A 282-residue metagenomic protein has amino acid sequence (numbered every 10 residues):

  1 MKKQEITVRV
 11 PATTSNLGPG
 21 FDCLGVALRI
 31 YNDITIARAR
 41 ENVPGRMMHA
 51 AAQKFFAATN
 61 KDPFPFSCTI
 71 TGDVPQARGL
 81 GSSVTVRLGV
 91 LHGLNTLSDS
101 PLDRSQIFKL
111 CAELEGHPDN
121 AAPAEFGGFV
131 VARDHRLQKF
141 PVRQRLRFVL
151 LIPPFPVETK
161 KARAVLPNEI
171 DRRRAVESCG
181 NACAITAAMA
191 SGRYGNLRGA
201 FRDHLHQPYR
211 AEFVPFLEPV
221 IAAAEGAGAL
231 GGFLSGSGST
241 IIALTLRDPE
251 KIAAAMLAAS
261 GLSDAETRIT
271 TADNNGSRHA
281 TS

Functional and structural regions predicted by a protein language model:
M1-K2, N16, G25-L28, N60-K61 (+7 more regions): Solvent-exposed alpha-helices and their adjacent loops that cap or buttress functional pockets in soluble metabolic
M1-R78, T96, S100-L102, A272-N275 (+1 more regions): ATP-binding N-lobe of GHMP and related small-molecule kinases
T14, A39-N42, G72-G81, C111-P118 (+1 more regions): A short glycine/serine-rich beta->alpha loop
R38, P153, A243-R247: Short beta-strand-to-loop capping motifs
L80-R104, E125-V130: DPxDG-like acidic metal-binding loop motif
L102-L146, E212, G232, G238 (+1 more regions): Alpha/beta catalytic cores of group-transfer enzymes, especially the acyltransferase/condensing modules of polyketide
I152-E212: Active-site rim beta-loop-alpha module in soluble metabolic enzymes
M189-S282: Glycine-rich, charge-dense phosphate/pyrophosphate-binding loop(s) and the adjacent flexible "lid"/catalytic subdomain
